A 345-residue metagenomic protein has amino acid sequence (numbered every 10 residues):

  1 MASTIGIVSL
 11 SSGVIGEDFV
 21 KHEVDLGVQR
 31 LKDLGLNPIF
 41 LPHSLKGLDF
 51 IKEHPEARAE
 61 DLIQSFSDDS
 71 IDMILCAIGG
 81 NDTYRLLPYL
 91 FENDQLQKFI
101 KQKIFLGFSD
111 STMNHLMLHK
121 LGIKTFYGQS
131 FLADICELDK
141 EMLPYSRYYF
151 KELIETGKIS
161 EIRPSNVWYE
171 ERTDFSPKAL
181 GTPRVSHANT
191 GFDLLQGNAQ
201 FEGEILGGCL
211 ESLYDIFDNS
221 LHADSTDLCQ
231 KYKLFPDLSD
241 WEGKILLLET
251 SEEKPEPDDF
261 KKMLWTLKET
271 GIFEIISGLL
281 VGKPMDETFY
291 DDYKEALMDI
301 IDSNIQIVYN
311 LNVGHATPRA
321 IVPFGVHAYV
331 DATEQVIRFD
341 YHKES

Functional and structural regions predicted by a protein language model:
M1-S70: ATP/NTP phosphate-donor binding region
K21-V24, P55-A59, E92, F260-T266 (+1 more regions): Charged helix-capping and loop-helix junction motifs
S67-F91: Long, hydrophobic/aromatic-enriched structural stretches that serve as scaffold segments
M73-L75, L106, I245-E249, L280: Structural motif
E92-L118, K124-L132, Q306-I307: Short, acidic/small-residue loops that bind anionic groups at enzyme active sites
K124-E211: Conserved anion/nucleotide-ligand pocket segment
I205-T250, E256-P257: Oxyanion-binding "anion nests"
D259, W265-K268, E274, G278-S345: ATP/nucleoside-binding phosphotransfer catalytic cores, i.e., glycine-rich phosphate-binding loops
